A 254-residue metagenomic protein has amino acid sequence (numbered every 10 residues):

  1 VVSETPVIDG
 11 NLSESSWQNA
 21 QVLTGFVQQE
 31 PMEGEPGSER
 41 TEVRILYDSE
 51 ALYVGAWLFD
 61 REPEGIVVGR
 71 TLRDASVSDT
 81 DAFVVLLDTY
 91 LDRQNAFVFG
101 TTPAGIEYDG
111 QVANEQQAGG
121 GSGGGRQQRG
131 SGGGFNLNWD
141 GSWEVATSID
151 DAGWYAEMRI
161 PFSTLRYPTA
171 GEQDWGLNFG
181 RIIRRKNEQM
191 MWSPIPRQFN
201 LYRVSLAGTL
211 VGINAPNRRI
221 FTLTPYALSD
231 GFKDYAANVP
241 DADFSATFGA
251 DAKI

Functional and structural regions predicted by a protein language model:
V1-I254: Structural preference for beta-rich elements and adjacent junctions enriched in aromatics
